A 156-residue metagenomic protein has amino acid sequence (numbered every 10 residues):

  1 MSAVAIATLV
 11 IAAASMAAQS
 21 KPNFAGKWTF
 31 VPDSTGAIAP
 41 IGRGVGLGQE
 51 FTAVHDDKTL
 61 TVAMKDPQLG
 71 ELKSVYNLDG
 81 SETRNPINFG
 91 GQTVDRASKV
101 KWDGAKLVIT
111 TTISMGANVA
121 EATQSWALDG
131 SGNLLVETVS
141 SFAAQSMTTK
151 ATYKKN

Functional and structural regions predicted by a protein language model:
M1-S2, K73: Generic secretory/membrane-interface signal
S2-A13: Bacterial N-terminal signal peptides
A17-N156: Hydrophobic small-molecule pocket/channel-lining residues, especially in calycin-type beta-barrels
